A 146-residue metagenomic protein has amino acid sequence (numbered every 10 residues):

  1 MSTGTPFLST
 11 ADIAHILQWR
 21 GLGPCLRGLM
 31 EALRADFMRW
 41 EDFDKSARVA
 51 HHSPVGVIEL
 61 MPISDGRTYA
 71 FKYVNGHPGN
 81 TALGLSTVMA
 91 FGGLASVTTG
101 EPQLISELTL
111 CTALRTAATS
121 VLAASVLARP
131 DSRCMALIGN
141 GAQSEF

Functional and structural regions predicted by a protein language model:
M1-A113, T119-V121, A128-D131: N-terminal ligand-binding/catalytic initiation module
L114-R115, S144: Charged, low-complexity, helix-prone segments enriched in Lys/Glu/Asp/Gln
S120, D131-F146: Glycine-rich adenosine-cofactor-binding loop
